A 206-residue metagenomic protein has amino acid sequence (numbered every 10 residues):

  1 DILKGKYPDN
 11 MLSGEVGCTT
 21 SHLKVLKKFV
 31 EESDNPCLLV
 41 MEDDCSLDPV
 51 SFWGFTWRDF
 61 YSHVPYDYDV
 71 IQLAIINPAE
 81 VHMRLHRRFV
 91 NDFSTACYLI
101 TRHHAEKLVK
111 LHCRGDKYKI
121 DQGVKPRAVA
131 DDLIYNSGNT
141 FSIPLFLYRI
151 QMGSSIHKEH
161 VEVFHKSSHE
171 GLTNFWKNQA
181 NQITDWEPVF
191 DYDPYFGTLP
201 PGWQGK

Functional and structural regions predicted by a protein language model:
D1-M41, C45-K206: An acidic/histidine-cluster motif and surrounding catalytic segment that typifies divalent-metal-assisted enzyme active
